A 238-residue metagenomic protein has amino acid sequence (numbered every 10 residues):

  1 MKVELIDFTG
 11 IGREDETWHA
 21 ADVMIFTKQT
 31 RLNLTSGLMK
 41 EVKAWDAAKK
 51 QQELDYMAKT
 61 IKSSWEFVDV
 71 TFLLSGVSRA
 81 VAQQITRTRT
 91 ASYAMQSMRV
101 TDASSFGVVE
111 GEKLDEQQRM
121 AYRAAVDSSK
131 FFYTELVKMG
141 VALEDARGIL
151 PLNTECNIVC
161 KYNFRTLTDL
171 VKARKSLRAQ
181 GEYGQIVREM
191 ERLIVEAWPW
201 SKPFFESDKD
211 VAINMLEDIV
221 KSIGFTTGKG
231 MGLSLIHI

Functional and structural regions predicted by a protein language model:
M1-L235: Family-specific signature for flavin-dependent thymidylate synthase
